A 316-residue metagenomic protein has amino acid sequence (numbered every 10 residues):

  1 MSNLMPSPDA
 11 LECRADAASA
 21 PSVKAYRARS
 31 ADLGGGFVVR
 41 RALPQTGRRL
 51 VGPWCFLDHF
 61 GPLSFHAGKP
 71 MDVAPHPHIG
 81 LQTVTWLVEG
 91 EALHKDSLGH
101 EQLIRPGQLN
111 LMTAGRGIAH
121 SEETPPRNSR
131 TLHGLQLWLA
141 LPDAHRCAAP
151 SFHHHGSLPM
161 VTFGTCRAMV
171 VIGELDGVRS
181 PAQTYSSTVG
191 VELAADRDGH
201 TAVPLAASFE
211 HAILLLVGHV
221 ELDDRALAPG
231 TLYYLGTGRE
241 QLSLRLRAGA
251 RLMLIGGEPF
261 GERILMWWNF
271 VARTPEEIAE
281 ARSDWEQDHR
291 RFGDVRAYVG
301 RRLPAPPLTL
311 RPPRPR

Functional and structural regions predicted by a protein language model:
M1-R316: Jelly-roll (double-stranded beta-helix
